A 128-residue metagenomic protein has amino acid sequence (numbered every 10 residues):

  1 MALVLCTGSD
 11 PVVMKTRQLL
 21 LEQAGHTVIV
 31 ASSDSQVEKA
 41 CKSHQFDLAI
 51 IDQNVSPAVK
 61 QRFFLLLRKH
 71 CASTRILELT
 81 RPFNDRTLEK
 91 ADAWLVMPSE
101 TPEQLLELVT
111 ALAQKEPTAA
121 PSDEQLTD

Functional and structural regions predicted by a protein language model:
M1-P11, R17-Q18, A49, L77: Conserved acidic segment of CheY-like receiver
P11-I29: Two-component/phosphorelay signaling modules centered on CheY-like receiver
L19-L21, A40, L108: Alpha-helical interaction/dimerization surfaces of two-component signaling modules
V30-L48: Acidic, metal-coordinating helix/loop segments flanking the phosphotransfer/catalytic sites of two-component signaling
D34, F46, N54, R86-W94: Conserved N-terminal glycine/acidic-rich loop preference
K42-H44, L67-S73: Conserved phosphotransfer cores of two-component systems
I50-K69, R81-P82: Conserved phosphotransfer microenvironments
L77-L126: Output/docking surface of receiver
